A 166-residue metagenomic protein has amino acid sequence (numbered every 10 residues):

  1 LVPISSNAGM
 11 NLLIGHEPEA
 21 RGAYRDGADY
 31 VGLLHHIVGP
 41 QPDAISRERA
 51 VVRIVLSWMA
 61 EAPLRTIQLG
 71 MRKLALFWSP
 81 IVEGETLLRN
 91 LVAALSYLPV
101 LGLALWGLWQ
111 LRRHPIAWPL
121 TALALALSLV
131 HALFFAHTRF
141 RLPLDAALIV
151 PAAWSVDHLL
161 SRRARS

Functional and structural regions predicted by a protein language model:
L1-P40: Juxtamembrane membrane-water interface segments immediately following transmembrane helices in multi-pass
I4-S5, I14, I37-L69: Membrane-interface loop/short-helix elements at transmembrane-helix boundaries of multipass membrane proteins
M10, R65, L127, V150: Glycine-centered loop/turn positions within well-structured domains that cap or flank conserved ligand/cofactor-binding
L13-H16, W78, A147: Hydrophobic aliphatic residues
V51, S57-T121, V130: Membrane-interface anchor segments at the N-terminal boundary of transmembrane helices in multi-pass membrane enzymes
W109-I116, I149-S166: Membrane-interface junctions at the ends of membrane-embedded or membrane-associated helices
L129-V130, A136-D157: Hydrophobic/aromatic-rich transmembrane helices and adjacent perimembrane loops
